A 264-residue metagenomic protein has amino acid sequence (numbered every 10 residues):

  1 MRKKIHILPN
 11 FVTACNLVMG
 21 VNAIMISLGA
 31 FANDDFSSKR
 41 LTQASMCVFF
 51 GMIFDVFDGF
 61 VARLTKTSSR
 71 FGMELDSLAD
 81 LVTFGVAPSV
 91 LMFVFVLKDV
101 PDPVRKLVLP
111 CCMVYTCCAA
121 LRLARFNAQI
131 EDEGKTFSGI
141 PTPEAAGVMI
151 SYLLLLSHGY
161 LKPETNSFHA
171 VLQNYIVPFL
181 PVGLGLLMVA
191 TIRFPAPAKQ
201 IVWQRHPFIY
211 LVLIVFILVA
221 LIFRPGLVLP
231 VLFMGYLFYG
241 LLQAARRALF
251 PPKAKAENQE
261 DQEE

Functional and structural regions predicted by a protein language model:
M1-H6, F36-Q43, K66-G72, V100-P110 (+2 more regions): Short juxtamembrane and helix-loop transition motifs at transmembrane-helix boundaries in membrane proteins
M1-V56, Q243, K253, E264: Topogenic membrane-insertion module of multi-pass membrane proteins
F11, K39-T42, M46, L64-L123: Multi-pass membrane catalytic core of lipid/isoprenoid biosynthesis enzymes
V12-C15, A44-G51, C111-V114, C118 (+5 more regions): Hydrophobic alpha-helical transmembrane segments of polytopic
V18, I53, F57-V61, L78 (+1 more regions): Active-site His/Glu-centered metal-binding helix of metallohydrolases
N22-M46, S89-P110, Y152-I176, F223-G226: Helix-coil boundary and interhelical linker segments in multi-pass alpha-helical membrane proteins
D58-R70, A120-G134, G139, V189-P197 (+1 more regions): C-terminal ends of transmembrane helices
G134-E264: C-terminal membrane-associated helical module and adjoining short loops/tails
